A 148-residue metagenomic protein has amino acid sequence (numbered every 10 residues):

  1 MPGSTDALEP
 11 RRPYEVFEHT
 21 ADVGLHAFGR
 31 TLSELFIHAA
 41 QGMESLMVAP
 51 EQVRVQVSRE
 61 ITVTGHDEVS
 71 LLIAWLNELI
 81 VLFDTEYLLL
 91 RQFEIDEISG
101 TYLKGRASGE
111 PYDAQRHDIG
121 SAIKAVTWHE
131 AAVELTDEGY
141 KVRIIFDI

Functional and structural regions predicted by a protein language model:
P2-I148: N-terminal intrinsically disordered, cationic/polar leader segments that include organellar targeting peptides
